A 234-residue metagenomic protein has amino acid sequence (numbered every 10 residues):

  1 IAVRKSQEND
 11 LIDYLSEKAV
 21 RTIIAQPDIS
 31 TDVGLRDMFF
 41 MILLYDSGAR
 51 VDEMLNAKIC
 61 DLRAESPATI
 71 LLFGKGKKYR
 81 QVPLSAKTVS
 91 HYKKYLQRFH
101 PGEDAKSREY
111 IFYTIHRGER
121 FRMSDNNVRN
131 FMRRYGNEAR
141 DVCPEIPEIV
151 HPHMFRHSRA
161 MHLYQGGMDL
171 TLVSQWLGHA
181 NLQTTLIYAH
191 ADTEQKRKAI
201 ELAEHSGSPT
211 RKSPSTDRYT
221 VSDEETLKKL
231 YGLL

Functional and structural regions predicted by a protein language model:
I1-L234: Conserved catalytic core of the tyrosine transesterase superfamily
